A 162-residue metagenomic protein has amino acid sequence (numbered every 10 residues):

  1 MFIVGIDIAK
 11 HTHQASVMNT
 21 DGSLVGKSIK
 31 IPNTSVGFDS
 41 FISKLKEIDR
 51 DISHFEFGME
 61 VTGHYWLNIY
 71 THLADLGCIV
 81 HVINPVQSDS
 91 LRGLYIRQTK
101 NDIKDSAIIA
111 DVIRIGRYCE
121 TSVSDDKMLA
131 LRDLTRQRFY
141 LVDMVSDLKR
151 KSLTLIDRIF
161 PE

Functional and structural regions predicted by a protein language model:
M1-N19, I109, L141: Gly/Thr-rich phosphate-binding beta-strand-loop-beta motif of the actin/hexokinase/Hsp70
D7, E60, D102-D105: Acidic active-site catalytic centers that drive phospho-/nucleotidyl reactions and related ester hydrolyses
A9-V36: Short glycine-rich, Thr/Ser-proximal phosphate-binding strand/loop in the N-terminal lobe of ATP-dependent enzymes
G37-H54: Short, basic/hydrophobic alpha-helical segments
S53-T62: Short glycine-rich phosphate-binding loop at a beta-alpha junction
Y65-I69: Short, well-ordered alpha-helical microsegments
A74: Anion (oxyanion) recognition and catalysis
H81-E162: Long, charge-rich intrinsically disordered scaffolds of nucleic-acid metabolism proteins
